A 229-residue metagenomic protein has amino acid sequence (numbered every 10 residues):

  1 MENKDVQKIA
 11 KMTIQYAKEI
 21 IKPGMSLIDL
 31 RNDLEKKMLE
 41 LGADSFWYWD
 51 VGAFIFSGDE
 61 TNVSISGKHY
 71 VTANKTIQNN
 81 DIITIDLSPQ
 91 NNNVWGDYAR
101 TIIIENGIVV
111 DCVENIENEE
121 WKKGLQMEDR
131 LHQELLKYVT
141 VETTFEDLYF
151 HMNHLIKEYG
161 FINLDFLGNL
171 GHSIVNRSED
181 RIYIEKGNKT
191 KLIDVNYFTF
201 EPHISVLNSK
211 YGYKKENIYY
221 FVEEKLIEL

Functional and structural regions predicted by a protein language model:
M1-L229: Active-site neighborhoods and metal-handling regions in enzymes and metal-associated proteins
